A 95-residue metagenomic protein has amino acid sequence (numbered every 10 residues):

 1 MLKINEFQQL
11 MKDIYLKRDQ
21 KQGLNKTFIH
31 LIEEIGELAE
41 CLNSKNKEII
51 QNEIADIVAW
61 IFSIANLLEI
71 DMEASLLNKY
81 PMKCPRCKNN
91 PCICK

Functional and structural regions predicted by a protein language model:
M1-I54, V58-K95: Flexible "arm" and connector segments at domain edges
